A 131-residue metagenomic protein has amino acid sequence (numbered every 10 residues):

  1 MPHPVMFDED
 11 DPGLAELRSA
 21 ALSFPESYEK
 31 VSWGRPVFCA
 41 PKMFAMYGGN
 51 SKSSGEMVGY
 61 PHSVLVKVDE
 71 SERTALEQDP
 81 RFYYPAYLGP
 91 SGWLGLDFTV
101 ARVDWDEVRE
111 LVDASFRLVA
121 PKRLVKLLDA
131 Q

Functional and structural regions predicted by a protein language model:
M1-Q131: Charge-dense, helix-prone N-terminal extensions
